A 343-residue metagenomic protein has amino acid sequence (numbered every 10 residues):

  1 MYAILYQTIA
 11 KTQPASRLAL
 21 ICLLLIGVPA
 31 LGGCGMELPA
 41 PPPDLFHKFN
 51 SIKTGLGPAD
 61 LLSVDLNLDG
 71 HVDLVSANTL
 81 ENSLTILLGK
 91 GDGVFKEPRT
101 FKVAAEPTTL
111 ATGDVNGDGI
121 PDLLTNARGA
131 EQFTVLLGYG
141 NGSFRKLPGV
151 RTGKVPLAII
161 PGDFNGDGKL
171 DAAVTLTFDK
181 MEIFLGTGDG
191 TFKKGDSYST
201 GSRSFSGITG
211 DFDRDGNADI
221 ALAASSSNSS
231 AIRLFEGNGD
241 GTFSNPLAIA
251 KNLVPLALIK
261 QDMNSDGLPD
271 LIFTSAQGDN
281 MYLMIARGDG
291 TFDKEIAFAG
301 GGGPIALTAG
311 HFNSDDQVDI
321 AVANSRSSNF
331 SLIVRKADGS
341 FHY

Functional and structural regions predicted by a protein language model:
M1-A15: N-terminal secretory signal peptides that target proteins for export/translocation
A19-A30: Bacterial N-terminal signal peptides
C34-L56, L88-A105, L137-K154, L185-S202 (+3 more regions): Blade-edge motifs of beta-propeller repeat domains
I52-G70, L74, T79: Beta-strand-rich domains and repeat architectures in extracellular enzymes and scaffolds, especially beta-propellers
A59-L68, L88, T108-G117, L137 (+6 more regions): Beta-propeller blade termini
G70-V72, G119-P121, G168-L170, G216-A218 (+2 more regions): Glycine-aliphatic tripeptides that mark coil-to-beta-strand junctions in extracellular and membrane proteins
L74-A77, L123-N126, A172-T175, I220-A224 (+2 more regions): Hydrophobic beta-strand segments that make up the repeating blades of beta-propeller and related beta-repeat
L80-N82, G129-E131, F178-K180, S225-S229 (+2 more regions): Short glycine/acidic-enriched loop and turn motifs that connect beta-strands
